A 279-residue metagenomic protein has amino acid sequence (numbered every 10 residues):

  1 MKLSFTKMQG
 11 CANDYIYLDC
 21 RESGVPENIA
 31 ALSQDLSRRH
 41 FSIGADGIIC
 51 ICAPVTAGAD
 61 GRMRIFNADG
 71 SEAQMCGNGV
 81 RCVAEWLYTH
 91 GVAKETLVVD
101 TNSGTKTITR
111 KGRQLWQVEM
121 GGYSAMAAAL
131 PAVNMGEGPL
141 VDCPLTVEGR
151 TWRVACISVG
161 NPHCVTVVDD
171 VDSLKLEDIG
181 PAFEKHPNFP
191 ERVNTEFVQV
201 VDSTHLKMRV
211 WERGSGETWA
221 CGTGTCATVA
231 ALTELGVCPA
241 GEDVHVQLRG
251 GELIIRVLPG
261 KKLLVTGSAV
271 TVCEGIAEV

Functional and structural regions predicted by a protein language model:
M1-G112, V165-V279: A glycine-rich beta-to-alpha transition motif near the start of alpha/beta enzyme domains, typified by
F5-K7, R153-C156: Short, flexible, solvent-exposed loop/turn segments with mixed acidic/basic and small polar residues
A73, G121, A128-V133, V167: Flexible, glycine/proline-enriched loop segments at strand-loop-helix junctions that form or flank small-ligand binding
R113-Y123: Membrane helix-loop-helix hairpins that form the core translocation module of multi-pass transporters
V118, A155, R209: Beta-strand scaffold of nucleotide-dependent catalytic cores
S124-R153: Active-site glycine-rich loop that binds ribose-phosphate moieties when present
